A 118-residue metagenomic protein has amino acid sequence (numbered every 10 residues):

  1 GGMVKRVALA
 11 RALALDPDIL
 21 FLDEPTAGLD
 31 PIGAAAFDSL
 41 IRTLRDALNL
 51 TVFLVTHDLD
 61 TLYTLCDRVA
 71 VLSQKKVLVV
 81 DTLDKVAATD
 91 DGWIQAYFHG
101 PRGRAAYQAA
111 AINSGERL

Functional and structural regions predicted by a protein language model:
A14-D18: A short, proline-enriched helix->beta-strand linker immediately N-terminal to the Walker B motif in ABC-type P-loop
L20-D23: Catalytic Walker B motif of ABC-type/P-loop ATPase nucleotide-binding domains
P31-G33: Helix N-cap at the start of a conserved alpha-helix in ABC-type nucleotide-binding domains
A35-A47: Helical segment within the ABC ATPase nucleotide-binding domain
T56-H57: H-loop/switch region of ABC-family ATPase nucleotide-binding domains
L62-T64: A short, surface-exposed alpha-helical micro-motif characterized by mixed small hydrophobic and charged/polar residues
